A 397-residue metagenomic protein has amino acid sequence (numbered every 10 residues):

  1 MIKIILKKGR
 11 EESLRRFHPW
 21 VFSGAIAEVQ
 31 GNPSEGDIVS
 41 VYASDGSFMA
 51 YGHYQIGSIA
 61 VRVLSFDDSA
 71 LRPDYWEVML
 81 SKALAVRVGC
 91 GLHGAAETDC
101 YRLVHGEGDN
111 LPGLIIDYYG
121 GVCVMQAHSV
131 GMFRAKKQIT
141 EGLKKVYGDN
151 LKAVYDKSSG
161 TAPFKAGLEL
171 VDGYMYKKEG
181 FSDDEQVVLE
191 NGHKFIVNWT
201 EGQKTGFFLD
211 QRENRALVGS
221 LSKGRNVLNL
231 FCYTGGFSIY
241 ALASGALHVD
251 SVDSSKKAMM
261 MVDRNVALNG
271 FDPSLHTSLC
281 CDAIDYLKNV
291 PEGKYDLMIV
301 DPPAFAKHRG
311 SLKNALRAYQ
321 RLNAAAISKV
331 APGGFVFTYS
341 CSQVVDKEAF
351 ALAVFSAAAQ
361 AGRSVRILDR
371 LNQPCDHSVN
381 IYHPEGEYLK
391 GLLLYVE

Functional and structural regions predicted by a protein language model:
M1-G120: Non-catalytic accessory regions of SAM-dependent methyltransferases
V104-D117, F133-F208: Non-catalytic substrate-recognition/targeting regions of SAM-dependent transferases
G224-Y233: Conserved class I S-adenosyl-L-methionine
T234-A246: Conserved SAM-binding loop of SAM-dependent methyltransferases across substrates and taxa, primarily the Class I
H248-D253: Conserved SAM-binding motif I beta-strand of class I
K257-I299: S-adenosyl-L-methionine
K294, F335-E397: C-terminal catalytic and target-recognition region of SAM-dependent MTase-like enzymes, primarily methyltransferases
D296-A325: Mobile active-site "lid"/loop adjacent to the S-adenosyl-L-methionine
